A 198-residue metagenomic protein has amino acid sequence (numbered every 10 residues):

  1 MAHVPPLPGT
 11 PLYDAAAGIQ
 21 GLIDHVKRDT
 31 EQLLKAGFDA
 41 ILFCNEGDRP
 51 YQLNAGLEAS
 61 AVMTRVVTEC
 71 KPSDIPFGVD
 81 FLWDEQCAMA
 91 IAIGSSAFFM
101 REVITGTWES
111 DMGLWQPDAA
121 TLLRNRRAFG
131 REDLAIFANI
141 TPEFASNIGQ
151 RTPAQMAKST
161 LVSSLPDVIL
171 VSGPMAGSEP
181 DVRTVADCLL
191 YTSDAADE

Functional and structural regions predicted by a protein language model:
M1-A17, G130-F144: N-terminal small/glycine-rich loop or linker at the start of catalytic domains across soluble metabolic enzymes
A2, F43, F77-V79, R101-E102 (+3 more regions): Hydrophobic faces of well-ordered beta-strands that scaffold small-molecule active sites in alpha/beta enzyme cores
A17-R28, D84: Glycine-rich anion/phosphate-binding loops
A40-A61, E109-S110, L170-E179: Glycine-rich, proline-tolerant flexible connector loops at the mouths of alpha/beta enzymes
E85-S95, E198: Catalytic cores of alpha/beta
A97-P166: Conserved anion-binding
Q150-I169, A176-L190: Short loop-to-alpha-helix "cap/lid" segments that border enzyme active sites across diverse enzyme classes
Y191-D197: Conserved small/polar residues in nucleotide/adenosyl-binding loops
